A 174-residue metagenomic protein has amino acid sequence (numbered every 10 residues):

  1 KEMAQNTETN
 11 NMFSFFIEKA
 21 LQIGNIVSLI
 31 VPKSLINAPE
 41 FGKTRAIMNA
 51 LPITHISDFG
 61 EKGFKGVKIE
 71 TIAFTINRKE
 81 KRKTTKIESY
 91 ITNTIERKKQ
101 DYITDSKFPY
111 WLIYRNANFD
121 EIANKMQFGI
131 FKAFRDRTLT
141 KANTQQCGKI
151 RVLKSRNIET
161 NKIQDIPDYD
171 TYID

Functional and structural regions predicted by a protein language model:
K1-E2: A short SAM/SAH-binding and catalytic strip from SAM-dependent methyltransferases
Q5-E61, I69-I76: Conserved Class I SAM-dependent methyltransferase catalytic core
K43, G60-D174: C-terminal substrate-recognition regions of SAM-dependent nucleic acid methyltransferases
